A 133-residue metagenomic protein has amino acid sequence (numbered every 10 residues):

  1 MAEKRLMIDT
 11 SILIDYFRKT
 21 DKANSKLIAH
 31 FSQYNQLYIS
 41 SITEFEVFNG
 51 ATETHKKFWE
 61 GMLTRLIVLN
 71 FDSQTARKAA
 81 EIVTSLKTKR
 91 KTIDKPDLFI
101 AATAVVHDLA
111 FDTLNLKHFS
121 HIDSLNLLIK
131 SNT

Functional and structural regions predicted by a protein language model:
M1-I39, F48-L66, T133: Short, well-structured N-terminal submotif of metal-dependent ribonuclease cores
K4, V68-L114: Active-site neighborhoods of divalent-metal-dependent phosphate/nucleic-acid chemistry enzymes
I12-L13, T43, T75, F99-I100 (+1 more regions): Alpha-helix capping/helix-boundary segments
L13-I14, F45-F48, S120, L128: Nucleotide phosphate-binding site architecture
N24, E44, K56-W59, A76-A79 (+1 more regions): A general structural signal for well-ordered alpha-helical segments in protein cores
S32-Y34, L63, T88, V106 (+1 more regions): Short, well-ordered coil/turn elements that cap or connect secondary structure elements
A101-T133: Acidic, metal-binding active-site segment of PIN/NYN-like and related structure-specific nucleases
